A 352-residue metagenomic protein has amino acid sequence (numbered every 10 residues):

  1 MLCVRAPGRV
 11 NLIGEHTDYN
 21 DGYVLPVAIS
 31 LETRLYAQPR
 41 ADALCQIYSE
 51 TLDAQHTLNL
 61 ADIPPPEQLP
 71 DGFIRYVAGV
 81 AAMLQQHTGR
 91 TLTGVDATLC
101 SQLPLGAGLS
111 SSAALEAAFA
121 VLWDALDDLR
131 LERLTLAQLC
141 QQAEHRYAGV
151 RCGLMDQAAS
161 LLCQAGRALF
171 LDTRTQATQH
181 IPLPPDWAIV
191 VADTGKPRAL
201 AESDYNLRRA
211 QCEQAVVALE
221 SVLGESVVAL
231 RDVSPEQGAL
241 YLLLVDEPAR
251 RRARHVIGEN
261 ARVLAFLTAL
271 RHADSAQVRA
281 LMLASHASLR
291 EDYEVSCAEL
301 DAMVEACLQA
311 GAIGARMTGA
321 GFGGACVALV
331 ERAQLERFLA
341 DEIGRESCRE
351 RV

Functional and structural regions predicted by a protein language model:
M1-A113, A117-R133, Q142, Y147 (+7 more regions): ATP-binding N-lobe of GHMP and related small-molecule kinases
M1-R9, I13, R34-D71, F170-G314 (+1 more regions): C-terminal nucleotide
C152-G153, A298: Short coil/turn segments at secondary-structure boundaries
A325-V327: N-terminal pre-core extensions flanking Radical SAM catalytic domains
